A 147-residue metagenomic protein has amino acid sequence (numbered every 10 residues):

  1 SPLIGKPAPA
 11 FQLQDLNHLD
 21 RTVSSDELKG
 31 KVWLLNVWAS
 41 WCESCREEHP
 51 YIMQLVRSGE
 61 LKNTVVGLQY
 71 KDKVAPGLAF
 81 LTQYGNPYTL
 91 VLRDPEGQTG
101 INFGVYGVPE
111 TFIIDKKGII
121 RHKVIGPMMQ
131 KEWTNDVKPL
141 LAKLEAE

Functional and structural regions predicted by a protein language model:
S1-Q14, A79: N-proximal helix/coil linker or "cap" segments that precede and/or mark the start of modular domains
K6, L19-R21, Q98, I119: Residue-level signal for well-ordered, solvent-exposed loop/turn and beta-edge residues enriched in charged/polar side
A10, K62-N63, Y88-T89: A generic structural signal for alpha->beta connector loops
F11-W33: A short beta-strand-turn-helix
K31-W33, V37-W41, G107: Short pre-active-site segment immediately N-terminal to redox-active cysteine/selenocysteine motifs in thiol-based
L34-N36, G67, I113: Hydrophobic beta-strand core positions in alpha/beta domains
R46-G85, P95-N102: Structural microenvironment flanking redox-active thiols in thiol-disulfide oxidoreductases
T82-P87, D94-E145: Thiol/disulfide oxidoreductase modules built on the thioredoxin-like
